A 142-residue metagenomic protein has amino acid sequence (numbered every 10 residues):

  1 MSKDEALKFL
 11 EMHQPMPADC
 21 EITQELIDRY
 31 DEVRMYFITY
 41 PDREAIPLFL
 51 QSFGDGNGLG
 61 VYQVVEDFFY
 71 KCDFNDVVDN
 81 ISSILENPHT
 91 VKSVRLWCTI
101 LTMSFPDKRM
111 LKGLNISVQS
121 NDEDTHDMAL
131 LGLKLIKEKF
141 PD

Functional and structural regions predicted by a protein language model:
M1-D28: N-terminal "cap/leader" segments of large eukaryotic alpha-helical scaffolds
M1-E11, Y40-S52, Y62, F74-E86 (+2 more regions): Amphipathic alpha-helical scaffolding segments comprising HEAT/armadillo-like alpha-solenoid repeats
P17, V91-K92: Solvent-exposed, charged interface segments at domain starts and junctions
E21-Y40, Q51-S52, Y62-C72, S93-P106 (+1 more regions): Structural detector for internal amphipathic alpha-helices that build alpha-solenoid repeat scaffolds
D42, N57-G58, H89-V91, N121-T125: Short inter-helical turns and helix N-cap capping residues of alpha-solenoid HEAT/ARM repeat scaffolds
